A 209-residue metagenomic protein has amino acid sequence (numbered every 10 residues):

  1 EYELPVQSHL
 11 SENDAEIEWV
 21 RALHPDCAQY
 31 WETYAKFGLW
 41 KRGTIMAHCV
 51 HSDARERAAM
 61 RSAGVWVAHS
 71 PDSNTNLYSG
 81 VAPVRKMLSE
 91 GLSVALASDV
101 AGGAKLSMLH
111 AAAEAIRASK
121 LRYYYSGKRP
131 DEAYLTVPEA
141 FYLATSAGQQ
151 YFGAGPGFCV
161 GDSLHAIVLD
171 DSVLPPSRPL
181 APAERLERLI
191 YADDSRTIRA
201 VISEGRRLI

Functional and structural regions predicted by a protein language model:
E1-W66, Y78-V94, P156: Histidine/acidic residue-rich metal-binding segments in metalloenzymes
E12, P71-T75, V100-G102: Short, acidic/turn-prone active-site loops that include or flank metal/cofactor- and phosphate-binding residues
Y34, M60, M87, A112 (+2 more regions): A generic structural signal for nonpolar/aromatic side chains embedded in well-ordered alpha-helices
K36-L39, G43, R85-P175: His/Asp/Glu-enriched, well-ordered alpha-helical/loop segment that forms or immediately abuts the divalent-metal
M46-H48, H69-D72, L96-D99, E204: Thr-Gly-centered strand-to-loop micro-motif
A54, T75-N76, G103, P176: Short glycine-rich, flexible loops that bind phosphorylated cofactors or substrates
N76-V81, K105-S107: Short, charged, surface-exposed secondary-structure boundary motifs
S163-I209: C-terminal cap of metal-dependent C-N hydrolases
